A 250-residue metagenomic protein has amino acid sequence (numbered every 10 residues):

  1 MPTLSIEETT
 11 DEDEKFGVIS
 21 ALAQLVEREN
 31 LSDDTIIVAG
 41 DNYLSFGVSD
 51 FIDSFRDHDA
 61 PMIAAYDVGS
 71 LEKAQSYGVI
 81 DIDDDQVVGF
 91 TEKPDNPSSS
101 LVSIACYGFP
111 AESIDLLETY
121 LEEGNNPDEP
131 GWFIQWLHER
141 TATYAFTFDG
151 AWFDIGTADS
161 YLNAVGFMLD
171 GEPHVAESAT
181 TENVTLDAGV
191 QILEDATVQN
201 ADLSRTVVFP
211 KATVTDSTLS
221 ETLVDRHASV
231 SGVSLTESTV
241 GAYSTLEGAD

Functional and structural regions predicted by a protein language model:
M1-D83: Conserved beta-loop-beta/alpha segment of the NTase-like Rossmann-fold superfamily that binds/positions NTPs
A21-L25, V48-D50, K93-P94, W132 (+2 more regions): A generic local structural motif
A23-E27, L169, T181: Generic structural signal for well-ordered alpha-helical scaffold segments
I36, I52-R56, D83-L169: Catalytic-core segments of class I nucleotidyltransferases/pyrophosphorylases that form NMP-activated intermediates
K73-Q75, S100-L101, S217-T218, V233: Short glycine/proline-enriched turns and hinge-like loops at secondary-structure junctions
I82, H138, T147-F148, V198 (+2 more regions): Generic beta-strand structural signal
H174-D250: Structural signal for interior beta-strand "rungs" in well-ordered beta-sheet cores of soluble enzyme domains
